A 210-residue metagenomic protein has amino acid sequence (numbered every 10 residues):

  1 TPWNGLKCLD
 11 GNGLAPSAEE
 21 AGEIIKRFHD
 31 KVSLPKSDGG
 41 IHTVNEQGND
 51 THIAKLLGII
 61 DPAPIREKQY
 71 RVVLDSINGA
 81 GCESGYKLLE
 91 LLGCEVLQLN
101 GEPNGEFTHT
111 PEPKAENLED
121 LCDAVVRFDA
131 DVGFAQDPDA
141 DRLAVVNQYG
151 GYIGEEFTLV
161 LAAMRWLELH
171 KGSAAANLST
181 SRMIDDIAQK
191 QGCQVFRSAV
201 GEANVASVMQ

Functional and structural regions predicted by a protein language model:
T1-W3, V125-Y152, V195-R197, E202-Q210: Glycine-rich phosphate-binding loop
P2-F128: Gly/Ser/Thr-enriched, mixed-charge loops and adjacent short helices that form phosphate/oxyanion-binding elements
D10, A15-G58, Q148-Q210: Proline/glycine-rich low-complexity loops and linkers
Y70, A130-V132, G172: The start of beta-strands in P-loop NTPase/AAA+ ATPase cores
V73, A135-D137, A175: Generic enzyme active-site microenvironment
N78-G79, A140-R142, T180: Short, glycine/acidic-enriched loop or turn micro-motifs at the edges of active sites
G101, P138-A144, D185-Q189: Short acidic (Asp/Glu) and glycine-rich catalytic loops that position anionic groups and cofactors
